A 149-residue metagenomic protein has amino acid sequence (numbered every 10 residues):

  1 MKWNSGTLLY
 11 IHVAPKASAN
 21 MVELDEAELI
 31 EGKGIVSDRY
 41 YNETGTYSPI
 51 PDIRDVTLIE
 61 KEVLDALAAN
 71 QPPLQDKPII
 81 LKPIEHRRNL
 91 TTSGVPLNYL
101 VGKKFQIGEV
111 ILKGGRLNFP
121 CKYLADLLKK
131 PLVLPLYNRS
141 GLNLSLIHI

Functional and structural regions predicted by a protein language model:
M1-I147: Metal-cofactor-dependent catalytic cores
